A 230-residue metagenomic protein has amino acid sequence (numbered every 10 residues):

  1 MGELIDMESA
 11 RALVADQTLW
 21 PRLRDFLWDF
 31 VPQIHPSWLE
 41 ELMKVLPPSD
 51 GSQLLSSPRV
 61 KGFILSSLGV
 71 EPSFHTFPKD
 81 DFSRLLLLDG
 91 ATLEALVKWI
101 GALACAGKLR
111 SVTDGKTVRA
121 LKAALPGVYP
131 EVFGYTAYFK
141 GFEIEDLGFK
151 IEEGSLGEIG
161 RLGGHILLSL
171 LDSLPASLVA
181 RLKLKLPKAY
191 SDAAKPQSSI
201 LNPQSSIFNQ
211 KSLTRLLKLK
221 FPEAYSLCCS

Functional and structural regions predicted by a protein language model:
M1-I200, S206-S230: General marker for long, soluble alpha-helical cores
